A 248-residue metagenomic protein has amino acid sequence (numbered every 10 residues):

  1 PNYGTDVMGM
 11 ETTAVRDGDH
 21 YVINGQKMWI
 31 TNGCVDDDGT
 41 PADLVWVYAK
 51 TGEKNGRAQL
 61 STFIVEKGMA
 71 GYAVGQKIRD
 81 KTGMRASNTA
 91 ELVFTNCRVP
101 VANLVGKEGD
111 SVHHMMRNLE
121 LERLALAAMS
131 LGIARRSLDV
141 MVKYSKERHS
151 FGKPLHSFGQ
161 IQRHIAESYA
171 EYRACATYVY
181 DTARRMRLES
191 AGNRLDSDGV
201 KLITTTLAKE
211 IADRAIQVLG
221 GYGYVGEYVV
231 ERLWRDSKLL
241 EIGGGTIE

Functional and structural regions predicted by a protein language model:
P1-T5, I30, C34-D38, G52-K54 (+1 more regions): Short Gly/Pro-enriched turn/cap motifs at secondary-structure boundaries
T5, G71, A102-E108: Cytochrome P450 core scaffold surrounding the K-helix E-X-X-R motif and the conserved "meander" helix-loop region
V7-G9, T40-A42, R57-A58, S87-T89 (+1 more regions): Short, solvent-exposed loop/turn segments at the edges of secondary structure
V7-G9, V15-Y21, E91-V93, K107-D110 (+1 more regions): Alpha-helical interface subdomain recognition
T12-T13, S61: Residue-level detector of beta-strand structural context in well-folded domains
V15, V47-K50, I64-E66, V93-T95 (+1 more regions): Short beta-strand-to-turn element immediately C-terminal to the catalytic PLP-Schiff-base lysine in fold type I
Q26-A73: A short core secondary-structure module
A70-R98: Flexible, small-/acidic-enriched active-site or ligand-binding loops
